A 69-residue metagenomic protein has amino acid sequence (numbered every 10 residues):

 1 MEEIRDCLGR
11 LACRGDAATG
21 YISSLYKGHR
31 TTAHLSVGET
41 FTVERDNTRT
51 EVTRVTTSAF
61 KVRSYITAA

Functional and structural regions predicted by a protein language model:
M1, I66-A69: Short intrinsically disordered terminal tails
M1-K27, R54: N-terminal acidic leader/helix
A12, A17-A18, A33, A59 (+1 more regions): A sequence-composition feature that detects small, non-aromatic residues
K27-I66: Short, charge-rich amphipathic interface segments used for partner binding and complex assembly
